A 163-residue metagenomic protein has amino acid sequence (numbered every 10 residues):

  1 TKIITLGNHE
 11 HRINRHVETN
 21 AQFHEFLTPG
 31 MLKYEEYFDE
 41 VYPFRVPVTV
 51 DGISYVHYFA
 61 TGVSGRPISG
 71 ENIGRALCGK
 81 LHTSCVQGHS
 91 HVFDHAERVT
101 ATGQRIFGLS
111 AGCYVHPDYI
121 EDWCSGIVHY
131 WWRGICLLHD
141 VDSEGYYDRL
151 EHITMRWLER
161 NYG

Functional and structural regions predicted by a protein language model:
T1-E40: Core catalytic region of metal-dependent phosphoesterases/phosphodiesterases, especially metallo-beta-lactamase-like
I3, I53, C85: Hydrophobic "anchor" residues on beta-strands that sit immediately upstream of conserved functional sites
E35-E36, V50, K80, G103: Short, well-ordered coil/turn elements that cap or connect secondary structure elements
Y37-D39, P47, E144, D148: Non-catalytic interaction surface on structured domains
V41-R45, W131-R133: A short, compositionally biased
P47-S54: Beta-strand-turn-beta hairpins that frame and shape the catalytic cleft of phosphate-ester-processing enzymes
V56-E151: Conserved beta-sheet core of the metallophosphoesterase superfamily
R149-G163: Polar, enzyme-active/binding microenvironments
